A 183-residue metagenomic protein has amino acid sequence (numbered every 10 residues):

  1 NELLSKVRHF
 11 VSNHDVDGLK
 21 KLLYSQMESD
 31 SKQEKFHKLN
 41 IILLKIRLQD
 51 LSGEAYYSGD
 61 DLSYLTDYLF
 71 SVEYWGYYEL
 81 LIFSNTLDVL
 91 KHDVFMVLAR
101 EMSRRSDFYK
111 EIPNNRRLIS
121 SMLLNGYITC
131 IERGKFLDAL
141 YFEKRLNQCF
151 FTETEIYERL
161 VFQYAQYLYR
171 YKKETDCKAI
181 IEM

Functional and structural regions predicted by a protein language model:
N1: Basic, Lys/Arg-rich alpha-helical nucleic-acid-recognition elements, primarily the DNA-binding modules of transcription
S5, H37-L48, L81, N85 (+3 more regions): "A position-specific structural signal for the A-helix of alpha-solenoid helical repeats
H9, L48-A55, N85-V89, T129 (+1 more regions): Residue-level signature for tetratricopeptide repeat
H14, G53, L90, G134 (+1 more regions): Residue-level detector of the short coil/turn that links helix A to helix B within each tetratricopeptide repeat
V16-L22, S58, F95-M96, F136-L140 (+1 more regions): Solenoid-repeat scaffolds in large eukaryotic assemblies
L23-S71: Hydrophobic alpha-helical segments and helix pairs
Y24-E28, Y64-F70, S103-K110, E143-F151 (+1 more regions): Amphipathic alpha-helical segments of tetratricopeptide repeats
E34-L39, Y74-Y78, N114-L118, E155-Y157: Residue signature of alpha-solenoid helical repeat architecture, marking inter-repeat boundaries and helix-start
